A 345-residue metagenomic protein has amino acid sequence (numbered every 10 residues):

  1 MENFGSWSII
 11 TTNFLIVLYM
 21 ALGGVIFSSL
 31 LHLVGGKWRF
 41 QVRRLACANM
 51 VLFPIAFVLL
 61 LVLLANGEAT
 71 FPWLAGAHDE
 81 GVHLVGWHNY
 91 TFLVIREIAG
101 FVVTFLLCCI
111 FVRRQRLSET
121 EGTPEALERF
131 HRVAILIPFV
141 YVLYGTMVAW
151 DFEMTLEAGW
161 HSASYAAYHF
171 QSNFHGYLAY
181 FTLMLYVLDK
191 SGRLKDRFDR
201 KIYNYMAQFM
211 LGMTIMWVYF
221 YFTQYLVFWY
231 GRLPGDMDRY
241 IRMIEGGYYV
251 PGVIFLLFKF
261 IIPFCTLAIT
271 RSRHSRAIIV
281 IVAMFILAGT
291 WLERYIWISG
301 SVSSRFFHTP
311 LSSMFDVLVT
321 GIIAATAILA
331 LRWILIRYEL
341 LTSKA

Functional and structural regions predicted by a protein language model:
M1, F71-N89, Q115-F130, R193-K201 (+2 more regions): Extramembrane terminal tails and long inter-domain/linker segments of multi-pass membrane proteins
S6-S8, R129-P138, S275-V282: Membrane-interfacial loop-to-transmembrane alpha-helix junctions, especially the N-terminal start
W7, V17-T120, I137: Transmembrane-helix bundle segments that line or gate the permeation/cavity pathway in multi-pass membrane proteins
W7-T12, V42-R44, E157-F170, R305-D316: Non-cytosolic membrane-interface motifs at loop->transmembrane helix junctions
L18-S28, V58-V62, E97-C109, Q171-Y186 (+2 more regions): Hydrophobic cores of alpha-helical transmembrane segments in multi-pass inner/ER membrane proteins, independent
M50-A65, G212-F220, I281-G289: Hydrophobic alpha-helical membrane-insertion segments
A77, F258-I262, L267-A345: TerminUS-proximal long segments
W87-F255, A325: Long, contiguous internal "core" modules enriched in hydrophobic/ aromatic residues
